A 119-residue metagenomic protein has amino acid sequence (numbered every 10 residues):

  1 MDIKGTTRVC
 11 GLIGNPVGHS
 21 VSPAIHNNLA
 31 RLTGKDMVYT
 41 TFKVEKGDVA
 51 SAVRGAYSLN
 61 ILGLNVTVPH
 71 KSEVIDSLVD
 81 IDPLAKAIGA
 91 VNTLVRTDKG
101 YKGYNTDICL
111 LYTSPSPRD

Functional and structural regions predicted by a protein language model:
I3-L110: Phosphate/diphosphate ligand-binding glycine-rich loop within oxidoreductases
Y112-D119: Conserved small/polar residues in nucleotide/adenosyl-binding loops
